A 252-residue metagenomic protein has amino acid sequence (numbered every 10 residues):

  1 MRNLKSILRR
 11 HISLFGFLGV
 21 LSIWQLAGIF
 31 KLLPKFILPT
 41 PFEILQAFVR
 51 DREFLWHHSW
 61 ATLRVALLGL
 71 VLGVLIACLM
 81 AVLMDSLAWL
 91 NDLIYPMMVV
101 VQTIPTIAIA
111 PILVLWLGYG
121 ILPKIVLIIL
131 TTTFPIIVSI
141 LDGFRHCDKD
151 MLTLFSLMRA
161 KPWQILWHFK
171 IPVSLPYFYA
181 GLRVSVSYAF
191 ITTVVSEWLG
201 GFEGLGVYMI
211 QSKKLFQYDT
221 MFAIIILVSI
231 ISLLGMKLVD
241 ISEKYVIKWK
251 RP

Functional and structural regions predicted by a protein language model:
M1-L18, K237-P252: Transmembrane alpha-helical segments of polytopic membrane transport and secretion proteins
R2, S6, F30-V74: Periplasmic/extracellular loop-to-transmembrane helix junction in inner-membrane transport proteins
L68-M98, L115: Transmembrane-helix boundary motif in ABC transporter permease subunits
A88, R145, F222-P252: C-terminal transmembrane helix and the adjacent membrane-cytosol boundary/short C-terminal tail of inner/organellar
V99-P135, D142-G143: Generic hydrophobic transmembrane alpha-helix motif, especially the helices
L115, I191-V228, I247-P252: Glycine-rich helix-loop "coupling/hinge" segments at transmembrane-helix boundaries in multipass transporters
V126, L130, W163-V195, V228 (+1 more regions): Transmembrane alpha-helices
G143-G181, L205, M209: Short cytoplasmic-facing helical segments at TM-TM junctions of multi-pass membrane proteins
